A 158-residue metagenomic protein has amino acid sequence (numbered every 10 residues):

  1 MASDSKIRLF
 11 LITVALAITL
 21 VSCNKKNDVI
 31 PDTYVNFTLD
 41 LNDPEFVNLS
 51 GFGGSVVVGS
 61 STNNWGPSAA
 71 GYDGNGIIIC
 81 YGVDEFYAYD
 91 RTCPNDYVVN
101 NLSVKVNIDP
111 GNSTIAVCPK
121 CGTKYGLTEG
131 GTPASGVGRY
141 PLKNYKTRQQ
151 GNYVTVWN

Functional and structural regions predicted by a protein language model:
M1-L11: Bacterial N-terminal signal peptides that target proteins for export
K6-R8, C23, V29-I30: Short helix-onset patch at the extreme N-terminus, typifying the N->h transition of secretory signal peptides
L11-A17: Gram-negative bacterial Sec-dependent N-terminal signal peptides
L16, F86, G111-T114: Residue-level signal for mature regions of secreted extracellular proteins and peptides
I18-S22: C-terminal motif of bacterial Sec signal peptides marking the signal peptidase cleavage site
C23, C93, C118-C121: Disulfide-bonded cysteines in secreted/extracellular proteins and peptides
K26-I108, G126-L127, K143-N158: N-terminal pre-ligand scaffold of iron-sulfur
N107-C121, T132-T147: Short cysteine/histidine-rich metal-coordination sites, predominantly Zn2+-binding motifs
